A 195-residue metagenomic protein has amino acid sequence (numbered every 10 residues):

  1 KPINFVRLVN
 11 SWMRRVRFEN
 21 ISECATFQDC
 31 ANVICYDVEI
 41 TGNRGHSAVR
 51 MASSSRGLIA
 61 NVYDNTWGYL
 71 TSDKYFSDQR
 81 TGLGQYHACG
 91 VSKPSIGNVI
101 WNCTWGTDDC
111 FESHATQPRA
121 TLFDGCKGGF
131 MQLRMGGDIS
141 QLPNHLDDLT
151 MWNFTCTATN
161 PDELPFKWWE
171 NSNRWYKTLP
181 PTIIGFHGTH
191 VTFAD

Functional and structural regions predicted by a protein language model:
K1-L8, A25-C30: Extracellular beta-strand-rich solenoid/capping regions of secreted or surface-exposed proteins that bind or remodel
P2-N4, S47, D109: The substrate-binding groove and active-site-proximal loops of carbohydrate-active enzymes, especially glycoside
V9-N20, A31-R44, S53-D109, Q117-F130 (+1 more regions): Right-handed parallel beta-helix
A115-D195: Extracellular beta-rich repeat passengers
